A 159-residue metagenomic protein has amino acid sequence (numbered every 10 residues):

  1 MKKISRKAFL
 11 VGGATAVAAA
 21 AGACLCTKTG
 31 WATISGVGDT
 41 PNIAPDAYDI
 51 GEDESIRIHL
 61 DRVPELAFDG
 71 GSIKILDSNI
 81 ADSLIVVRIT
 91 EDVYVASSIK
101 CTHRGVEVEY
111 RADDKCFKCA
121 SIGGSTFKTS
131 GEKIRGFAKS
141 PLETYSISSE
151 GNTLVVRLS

Functional and structural regions predicted by a protein language model:
M1-A20: N-terminal secretory signal peptides and thylakoid transit peptides that target proteins across membranes
A21-G30: Hydrophobic membrane-targeting alpha-helices
W31-T102, V106-R111, E143-S159: N-terminal pre-ligand scaffold of iron-sulfur
L66, G131-K133: Short clusters of hydrophobic/aromatic residues that line enzyme substrate/ligand-binding pockets
K115-G123, K133-L142: Short cysteine/histidine-rich metal-coordination sites, predominantly Zn2+-binding motifs
